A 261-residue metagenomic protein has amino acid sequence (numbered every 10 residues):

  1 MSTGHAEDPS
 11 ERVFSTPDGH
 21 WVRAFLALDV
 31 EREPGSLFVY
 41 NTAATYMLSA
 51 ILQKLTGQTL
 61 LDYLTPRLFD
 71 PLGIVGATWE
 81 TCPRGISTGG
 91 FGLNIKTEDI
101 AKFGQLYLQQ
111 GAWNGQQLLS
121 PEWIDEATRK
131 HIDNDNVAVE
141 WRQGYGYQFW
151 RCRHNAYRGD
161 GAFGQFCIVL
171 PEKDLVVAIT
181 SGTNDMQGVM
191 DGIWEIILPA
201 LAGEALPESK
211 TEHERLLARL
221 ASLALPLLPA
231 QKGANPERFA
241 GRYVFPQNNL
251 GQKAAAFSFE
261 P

Functional and structural regions predicted by a protein language model:
M1-I74, I95-G111, L119, I124: Active-site-adjacent helix/loop patches that line small-molecule binding or acyl-intermediate pockets
H5-A6, T45, G85-S87, I100 (+2 more regions): Solvent-exposed loop/turn segments at secondary-structure junctions within structured extracellular/periplasmic domains
L28-P34, A44-Y46, C82-G89, C152-A156: Flexible glycine/proline-enriched surface loops and loop-helix/loop-strand junctions
R32-Y40, S87-N94, R158-F166: Solvent-exposed loop and edge beta-strand segments that line ligand/cofactor-binding and catalytic clefts
T81-T88, G111-D135: A beta-strand-loop signature enriched in Asp, Gly, Thr, and Trp that corresponds to the sialidase/neuraminidase Asp-box
I124-V177: Active-site Gly/Thr loop motif
G161-L228: Structured C-terminal helix/loop/strand segments within mature extracytoplasmic catalytic/sensor domains
P207-P261: Peripheral terminal and inter-domain segments
